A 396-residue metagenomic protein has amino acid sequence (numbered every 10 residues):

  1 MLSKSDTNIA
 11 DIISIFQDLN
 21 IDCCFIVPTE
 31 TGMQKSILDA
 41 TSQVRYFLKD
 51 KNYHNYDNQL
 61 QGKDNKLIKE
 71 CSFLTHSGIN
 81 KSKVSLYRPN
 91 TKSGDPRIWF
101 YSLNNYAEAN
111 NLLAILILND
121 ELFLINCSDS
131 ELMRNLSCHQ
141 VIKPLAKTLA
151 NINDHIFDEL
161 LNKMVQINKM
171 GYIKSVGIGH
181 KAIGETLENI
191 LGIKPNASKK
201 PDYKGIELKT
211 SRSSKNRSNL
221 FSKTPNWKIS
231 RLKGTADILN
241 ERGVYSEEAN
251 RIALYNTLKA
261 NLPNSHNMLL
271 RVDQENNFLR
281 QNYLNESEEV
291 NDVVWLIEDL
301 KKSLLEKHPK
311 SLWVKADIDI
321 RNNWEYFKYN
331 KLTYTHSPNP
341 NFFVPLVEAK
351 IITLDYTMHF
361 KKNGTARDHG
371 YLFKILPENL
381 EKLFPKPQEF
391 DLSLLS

Functional and structural regions predicted by a protein language model:
M1-D202, T210-S396: Nucleic-acid endonuclease domains
G205: Short hydrophobic-acidic sequence motifs that mark active-site Asp/Glu residues
